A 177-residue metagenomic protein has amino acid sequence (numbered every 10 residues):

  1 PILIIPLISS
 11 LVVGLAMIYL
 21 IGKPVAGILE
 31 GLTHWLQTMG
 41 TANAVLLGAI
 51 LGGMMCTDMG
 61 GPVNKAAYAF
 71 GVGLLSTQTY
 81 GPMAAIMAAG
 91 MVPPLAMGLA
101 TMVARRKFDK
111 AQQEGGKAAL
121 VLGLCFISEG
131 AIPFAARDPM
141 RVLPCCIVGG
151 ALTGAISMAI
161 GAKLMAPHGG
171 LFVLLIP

Functional and structural regions predicted by a protein language model:
P1-P177: Pore-lining transmembrane helices
